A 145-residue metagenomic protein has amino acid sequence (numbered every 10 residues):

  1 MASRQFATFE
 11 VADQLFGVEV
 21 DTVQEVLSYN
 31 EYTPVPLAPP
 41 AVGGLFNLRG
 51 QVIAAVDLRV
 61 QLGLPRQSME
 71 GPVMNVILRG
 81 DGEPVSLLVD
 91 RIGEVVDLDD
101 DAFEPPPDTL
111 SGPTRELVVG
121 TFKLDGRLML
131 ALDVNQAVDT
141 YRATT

Functional and structural regions predicted by a protein language model:
M1-T145: An acidic, low-aromatic, low-complexity terminal/linker signal
